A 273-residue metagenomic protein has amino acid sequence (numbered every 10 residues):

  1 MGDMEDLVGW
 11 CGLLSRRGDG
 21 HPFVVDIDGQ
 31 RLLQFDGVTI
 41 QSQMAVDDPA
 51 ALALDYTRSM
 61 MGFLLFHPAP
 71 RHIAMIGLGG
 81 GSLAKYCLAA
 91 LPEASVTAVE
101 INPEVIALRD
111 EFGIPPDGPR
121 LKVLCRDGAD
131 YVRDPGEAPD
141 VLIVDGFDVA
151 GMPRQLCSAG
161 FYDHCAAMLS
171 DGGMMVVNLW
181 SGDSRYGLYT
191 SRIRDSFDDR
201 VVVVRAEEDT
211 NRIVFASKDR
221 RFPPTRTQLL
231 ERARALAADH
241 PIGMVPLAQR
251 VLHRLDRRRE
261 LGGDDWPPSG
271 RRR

Functional and structural regions predicted by a protein language model:
G2-D28, L32, I40-D47, R212-R273: SAM/dcSAM-binding transferase cores
S15, A50-A167, D171, D209: The AdoMet/dcAdoMet-binding core of the Class I SAM-like
T39-S42, F147-A150, M175: A short, flexible beta-alpha/helix-coil linker loop
M44, A84, A107, P153 (+2 more regions): Generic domain-boundary/flexible-linker signal
A53, Y186, H240-M244: Generic structural signal for well-ordered, non-membrane alpha-helical segments in soluble metabolic enzymes
E93-S95, G118-R120, G172, D198-R200 (+1 more regions): A generic structural signal for alpha->beta connector loops
A159-P223: C-terminal substrate-binding/active-site "lid" region of AdoMet-derived donor-dependent transferases
